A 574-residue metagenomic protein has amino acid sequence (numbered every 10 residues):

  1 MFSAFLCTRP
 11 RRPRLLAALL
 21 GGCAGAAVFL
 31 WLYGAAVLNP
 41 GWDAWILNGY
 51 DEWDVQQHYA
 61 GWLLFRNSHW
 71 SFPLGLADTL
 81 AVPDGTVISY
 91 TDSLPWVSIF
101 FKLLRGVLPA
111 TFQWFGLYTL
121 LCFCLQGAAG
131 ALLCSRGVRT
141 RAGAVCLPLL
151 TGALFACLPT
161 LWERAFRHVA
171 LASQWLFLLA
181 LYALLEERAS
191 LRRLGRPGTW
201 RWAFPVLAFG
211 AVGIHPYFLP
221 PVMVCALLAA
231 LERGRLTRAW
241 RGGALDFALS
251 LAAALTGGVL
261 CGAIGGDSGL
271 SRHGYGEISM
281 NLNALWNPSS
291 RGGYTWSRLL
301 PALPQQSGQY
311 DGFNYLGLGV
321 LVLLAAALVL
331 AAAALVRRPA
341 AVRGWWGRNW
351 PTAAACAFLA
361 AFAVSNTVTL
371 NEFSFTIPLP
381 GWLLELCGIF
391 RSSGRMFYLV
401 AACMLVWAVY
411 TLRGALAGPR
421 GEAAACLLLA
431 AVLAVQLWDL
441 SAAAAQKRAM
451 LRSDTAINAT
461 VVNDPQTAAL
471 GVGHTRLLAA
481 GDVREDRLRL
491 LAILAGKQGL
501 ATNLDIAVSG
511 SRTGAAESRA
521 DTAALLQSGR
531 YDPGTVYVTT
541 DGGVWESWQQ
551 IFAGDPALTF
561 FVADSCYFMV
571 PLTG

Functional and structural regions predicted by a protein language model:
M1-D43, G242-S250, V336-A355: Start-transfer (signal-anchor) and selected internal transmembrane alpha helices of multi-pass inner/ER membrane
S3, A142, F247-A252, V406 (+1 more regions): Signature aromatic-anchored transmembrane alpha helix within multi-pass, membrane-resident enzymes that catalyze glycan
V28-L125, L158, H168, A172 (+1 more regions): Membrane-interface coil-to-helix junctions
L32-A36, W70, L149-R167, G258-D267 (+3 more regions): Membrane-interface helix-loop junctions at the exits of transmembrane helices
E52, G257-A332: Periplasmic/ER-lumenal interhelical loops and adjacent helix-loop junctions in multi-pass membrane proteins
L120, C124-L133, G137, A144-S190 (+3 more regions): Membrane-embedded helix bundles of polyisoprenyl
L236-A244, A326-F375: Membrane-interface helix-loop-helix junctions at transmembrane boundaries of multi-pass membrane enzymes, predominantly
W438-G574: Extracytoplasmic
